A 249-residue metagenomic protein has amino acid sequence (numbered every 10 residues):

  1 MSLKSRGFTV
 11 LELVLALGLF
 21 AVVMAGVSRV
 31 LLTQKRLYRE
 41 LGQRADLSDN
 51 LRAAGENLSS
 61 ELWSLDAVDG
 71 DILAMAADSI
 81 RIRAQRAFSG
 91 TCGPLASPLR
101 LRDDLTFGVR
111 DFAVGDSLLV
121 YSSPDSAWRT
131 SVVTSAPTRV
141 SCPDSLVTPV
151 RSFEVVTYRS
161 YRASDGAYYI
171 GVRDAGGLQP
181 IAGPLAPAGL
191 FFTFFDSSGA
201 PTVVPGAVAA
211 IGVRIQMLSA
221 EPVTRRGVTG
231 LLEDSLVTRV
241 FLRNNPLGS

Functional and structural regions predicted by a protein language model:
S2-V30: N-terminal single-pass transmembrane signal-anchor helix
L11-G18, G42-D49, L231: A short N-terminal beta->alpha junction/helix N-cap motif
V14, L58, V213: Conserved S/T- and glycine-rich ATP-binding loop of Class I adenylate-forming
V27-L31, L51-N57, M217, L236 (+1 more regions): Long, contiguous hydrophobic alpha-helical segments, chiefly transmembrane helices and signal peptides
L32-A175: Extracytoplasmic beta-strand-rich oligomerization domains located immediately C-terminal to a leader/signal peptide
R36, G42-D46, A163-S164, D174-S249: Short linear sequence signals and composition-biased patches located at protein termini or domain-edge surfaces
